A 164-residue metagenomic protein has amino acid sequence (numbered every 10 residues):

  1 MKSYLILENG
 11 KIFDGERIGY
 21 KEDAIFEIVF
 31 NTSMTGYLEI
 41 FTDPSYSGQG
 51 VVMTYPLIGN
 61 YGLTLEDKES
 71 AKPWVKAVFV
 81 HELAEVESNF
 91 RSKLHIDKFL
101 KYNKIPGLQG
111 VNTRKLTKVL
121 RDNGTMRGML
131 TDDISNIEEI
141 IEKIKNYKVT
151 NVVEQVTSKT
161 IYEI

Functional and structural regions predicted by a protein language model:
M1-I164: RNA-binding accessory domains that recognize and position tRNA/RNA substrates
